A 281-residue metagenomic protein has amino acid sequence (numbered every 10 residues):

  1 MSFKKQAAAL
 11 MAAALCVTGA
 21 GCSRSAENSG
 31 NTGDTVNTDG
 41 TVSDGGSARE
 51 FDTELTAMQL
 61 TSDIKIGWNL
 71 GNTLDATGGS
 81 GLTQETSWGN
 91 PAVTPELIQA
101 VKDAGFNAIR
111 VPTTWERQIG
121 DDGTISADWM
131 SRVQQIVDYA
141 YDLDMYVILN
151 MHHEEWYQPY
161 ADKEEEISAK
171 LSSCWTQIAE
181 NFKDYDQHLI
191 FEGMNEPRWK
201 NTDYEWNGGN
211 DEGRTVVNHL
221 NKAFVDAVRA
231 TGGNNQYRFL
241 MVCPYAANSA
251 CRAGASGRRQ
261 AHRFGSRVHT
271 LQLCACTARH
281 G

Functional and structural regions predicted by a protein language model:
M1-L10: Bacterial N-terminal signal peptides that target proteins for export
T18-G21: C-terminal motif of bacterial Sec signal peptides marking the signal peptidase cleavage site
S23-S25: Bacterial signal peptide processing site
G30-A108: N-terminal carbohydrate-binding accessory modules
I66-L70, I109-V111, V147-L149, F191 (+2 more regions): Hydrophobic faces of well-ordered beta-strands that scaffold small-molecule active sites in alpha/beta enzyme cores
N72-A76, A108, W115-I119, H153-Y157 (+3 more regions): Solvent-exposed loop/turn segments at secondary-structure junctions within structured extracellular/periplasmic domains
G89-A108, I119, G123-H153, Y157-G193 (+1 more regions): An active-site-proximal structural segment forming one wall of the substrate-binding cleft that immediately precedes
A169-G281: Active-site region of glycoside hydrolase catalytic domains
